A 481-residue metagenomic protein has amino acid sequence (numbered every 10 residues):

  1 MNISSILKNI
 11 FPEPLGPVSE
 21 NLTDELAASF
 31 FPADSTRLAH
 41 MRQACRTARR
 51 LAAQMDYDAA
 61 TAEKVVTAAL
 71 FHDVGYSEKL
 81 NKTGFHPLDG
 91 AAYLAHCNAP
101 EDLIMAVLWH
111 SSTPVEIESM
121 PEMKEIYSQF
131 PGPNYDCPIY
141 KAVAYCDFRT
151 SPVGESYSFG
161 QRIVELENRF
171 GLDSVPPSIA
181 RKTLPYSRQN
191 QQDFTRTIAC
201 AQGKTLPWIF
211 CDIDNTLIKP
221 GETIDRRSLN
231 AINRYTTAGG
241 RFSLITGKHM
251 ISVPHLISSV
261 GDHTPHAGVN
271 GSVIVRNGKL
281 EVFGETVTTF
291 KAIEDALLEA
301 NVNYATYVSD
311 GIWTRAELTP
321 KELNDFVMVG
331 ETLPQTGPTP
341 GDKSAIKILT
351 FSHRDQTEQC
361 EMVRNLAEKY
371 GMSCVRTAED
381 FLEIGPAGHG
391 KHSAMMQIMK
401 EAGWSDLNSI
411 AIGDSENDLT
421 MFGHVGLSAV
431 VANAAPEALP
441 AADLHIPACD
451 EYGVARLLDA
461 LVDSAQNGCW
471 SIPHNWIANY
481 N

Functional and structural regions predicted by a protein language model:
F11-H40, F71-K79, E379-L382: Active-site flanking loop/helix segments enriched in acidic
A28-F31, M55-L166: Divalent metal-dependent catalytic cores for phosphoryl transfer on phosphate-bearing substrates
L172-K204: Charged phosphate-binding loop/patch that engages nucleotide di/tri-phosphates or the phosphate backbone of nucleic
K204, D225, E383-N481: Mg2+-dependent phosphoryl-transfer enzymes with acidic/Ser/Thr/Gly-rich catalytic loops
T205-E222: Asp-based phosphoryl-transfer active-site loop
T223-K321: Active-site phosphate-binding/coordination module
G284, P334-T336, H445-A448: Short acidic-hydrophobic, aromatic-tinged amphipathic segments that line or gate anion-handling sites
D295-A296, A300-H424, N433: Conserved acidic, metal-coordinating active-site core of Asp-based, Mg2+-dependent phosphoryl-transfer enzymes
